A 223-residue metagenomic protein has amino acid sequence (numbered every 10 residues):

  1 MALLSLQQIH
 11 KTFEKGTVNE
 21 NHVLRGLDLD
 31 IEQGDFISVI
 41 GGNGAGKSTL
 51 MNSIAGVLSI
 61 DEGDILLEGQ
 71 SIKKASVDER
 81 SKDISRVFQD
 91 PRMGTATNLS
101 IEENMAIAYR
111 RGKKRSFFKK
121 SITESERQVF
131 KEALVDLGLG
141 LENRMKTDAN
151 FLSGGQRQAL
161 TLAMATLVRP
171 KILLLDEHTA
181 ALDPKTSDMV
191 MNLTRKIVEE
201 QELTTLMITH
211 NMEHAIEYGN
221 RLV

Functional and structural regions predicted by a protein language model:
A2-L3, T12-G26, S76: A short, flexible loop at the N-terminus of ABC-type nucleotide-binding domains that lies
I40-G42: The feature captures the beta-strand-to-loop junction immediately N-terminal to the Walker
A55: Helix-to-loop junction immediately C-terminal to a conserved catalytic motif
G63-S71: Conserved ABC transporter NBD signature motif
S71-S85, M93, F117, T123: ABC ATPase NBD coupling module
E177-H178: Walker B catalytic motif
T209-H210: H-loop/switch region of ABC-family ATPase nucleotide-binding domains
